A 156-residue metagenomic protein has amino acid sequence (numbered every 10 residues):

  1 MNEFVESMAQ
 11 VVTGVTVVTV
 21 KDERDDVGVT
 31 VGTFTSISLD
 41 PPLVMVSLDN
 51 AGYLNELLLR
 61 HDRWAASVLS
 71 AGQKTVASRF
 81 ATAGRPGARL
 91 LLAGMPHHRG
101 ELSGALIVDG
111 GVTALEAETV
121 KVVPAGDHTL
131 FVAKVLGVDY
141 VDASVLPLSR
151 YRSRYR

Functional and structural regions predicted by a protein language model:
M1-R156: Basic, polyanion-binding surface patches
